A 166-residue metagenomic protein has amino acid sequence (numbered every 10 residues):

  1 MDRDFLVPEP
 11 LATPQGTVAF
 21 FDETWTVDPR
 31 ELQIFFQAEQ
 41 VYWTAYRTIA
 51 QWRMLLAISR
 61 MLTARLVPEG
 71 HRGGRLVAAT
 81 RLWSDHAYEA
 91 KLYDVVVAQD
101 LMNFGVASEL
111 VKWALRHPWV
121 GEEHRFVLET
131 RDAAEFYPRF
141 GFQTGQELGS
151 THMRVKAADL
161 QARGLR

Functional and structural regions predicted by a protein language model:
D2-R47, L165-R166: Short amphipathic alpha-helix that is part of the acyltransferase structural core
A12, T17, T24, K112-W113 (+1 more regions): Short, flexible, glycine-rich and Lys/Arg-enriched loop motifs at helix boundaries that contact anionic partners
R47-V96: A conserved beta-strand-loop-helix scaffold within acyl/acetyltransferase catalytic domains
V95-A98, V111-A114: Active-site-proximal cofactor/substrate-binding loop regions of enzyme domains
L101-L110: Conserved acetyl-CoA pyrophosphate-binding loop and the N-cap/start of the following alpha-helix in GNAT-like
S108, W119-A157: Conserved active-site alpha-helix within GNAT-family acetyltransferase domains
V155-R166: C-terminal helix/juxtamembrane-tail motif
